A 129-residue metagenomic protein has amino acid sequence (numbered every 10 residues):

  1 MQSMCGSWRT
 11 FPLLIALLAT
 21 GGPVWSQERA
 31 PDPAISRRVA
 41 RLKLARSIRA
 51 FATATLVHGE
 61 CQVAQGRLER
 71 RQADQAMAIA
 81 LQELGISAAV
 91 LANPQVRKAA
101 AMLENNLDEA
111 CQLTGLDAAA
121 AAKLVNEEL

Functional and structural regions predicted by a protein language model:
M1, T55-V57, N106-L107: Secretory pathway export signals and precursors
Q2-P12: Bacterial N-terminal signal peptides that target proteins for export
L13-L17: Hydrophobic helical h-region of N-terminal Sec-dependent signal peptides in bacterial secretory/periplasmic proteins
T20-P23: N-terminal signal peptide c-region/cleavage motif recognized by signal peptidases
A30-A89: Short N-proximal segments of mature Sec-exported proteins
R67-L129: Compact alpha-helical subdomains of small soluble proteins
